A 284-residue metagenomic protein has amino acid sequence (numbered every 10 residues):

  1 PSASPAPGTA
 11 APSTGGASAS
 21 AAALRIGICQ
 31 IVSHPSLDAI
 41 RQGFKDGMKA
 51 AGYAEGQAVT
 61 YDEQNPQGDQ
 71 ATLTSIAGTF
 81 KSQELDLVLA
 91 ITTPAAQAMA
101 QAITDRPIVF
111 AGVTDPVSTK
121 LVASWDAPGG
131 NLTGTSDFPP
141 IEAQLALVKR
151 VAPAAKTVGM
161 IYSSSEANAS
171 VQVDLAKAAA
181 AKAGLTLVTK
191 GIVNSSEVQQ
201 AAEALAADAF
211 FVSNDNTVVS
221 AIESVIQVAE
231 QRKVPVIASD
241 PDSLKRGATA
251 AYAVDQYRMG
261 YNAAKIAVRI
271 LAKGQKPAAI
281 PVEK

Functional and structural regions predicted by a protein language model:
A6-G15, A19-K284: Short hydrophobic alpha-helices and adjacent helix-cap/hinge residues
